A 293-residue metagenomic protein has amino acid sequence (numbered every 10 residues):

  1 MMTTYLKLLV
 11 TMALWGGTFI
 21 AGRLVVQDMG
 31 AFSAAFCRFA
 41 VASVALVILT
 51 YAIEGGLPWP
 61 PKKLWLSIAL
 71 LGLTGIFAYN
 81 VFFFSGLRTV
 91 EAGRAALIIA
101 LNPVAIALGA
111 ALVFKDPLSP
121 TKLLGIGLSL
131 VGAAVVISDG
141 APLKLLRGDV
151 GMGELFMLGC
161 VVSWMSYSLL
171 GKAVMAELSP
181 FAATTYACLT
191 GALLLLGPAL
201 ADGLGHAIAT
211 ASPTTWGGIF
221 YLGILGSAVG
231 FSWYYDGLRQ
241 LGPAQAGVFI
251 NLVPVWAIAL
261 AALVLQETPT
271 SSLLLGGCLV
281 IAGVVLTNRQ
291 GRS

Functional and structural regions predicted by a protein language model:
M1-C37, K144-A173, L193-L195: Glycine-/small-residue-enriched transmembrane alpha-helix faces in small-molecule transporters and effluxers
T3, M12, A35-C37, I76 (+4 more regions): Helix-helix packing/entry segments at the starts of transmembrane helices
L14, T18-F19, V47-I99, V135 (+1 more regions): Specific transmembrane alpha-helical segments of multi-pass solute transporters/efflux pumps, especially DMT/EamA
G16, I20, V47, G72-F77 (+8 more regions): Hydrophobic/small/kink-forming positions within alpha-helical transmembrane segments of polytopic membrane proteins
T18, A40-A45, I98-L112, G127-L128 (+5 more regions): Alpha-helical transmembrane segments of compact multi-pass small-molecule transporters, enriched in specific families
A21-D28, G56, S85-R88, I137-V150 (+2 more regions): Membrane-interface helix termini and inter-helical loops of multi-pass transporters
L46, A69, G109, L118-G140 (+4 more regions): Hydrophobic transmembrane alpha-helices of multi-pass small-molecule transport proteins
L46, I106-L108, L112, L145-G205 (+2 more regions): Transmembrane alpha-helical segments that form core, pore/gating elements of small-molecule transporters/exporters
